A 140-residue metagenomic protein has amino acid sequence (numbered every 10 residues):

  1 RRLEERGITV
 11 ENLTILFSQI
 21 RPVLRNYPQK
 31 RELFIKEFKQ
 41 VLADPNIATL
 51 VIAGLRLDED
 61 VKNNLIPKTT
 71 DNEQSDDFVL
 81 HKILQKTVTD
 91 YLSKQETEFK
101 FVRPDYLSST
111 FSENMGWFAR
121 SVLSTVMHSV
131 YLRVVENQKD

Functional and structural regions predicted by a protein language model:
R1-L55: N-terminal interaction modules that seed assembly of large macromolecular complexes
R6, V10, I20, L24 (+6 more regions): Short, flexible helical or helix-coil boundary motifs
T9, T14-L16, D58, N63 (+2 more regions): A generic structural micro-environment signature that highlights single residues at secondary-structure boundaries
N12, N26, N46, N63-N64 (+3 more regions): Detector for Asparagine
E32-V102: Long, charge-patterned amphipathic interaction tracts in eukaryotic proteins
L92-D140: Glycine-rich, aromatic-bearing surface loops/beta-hairpins
